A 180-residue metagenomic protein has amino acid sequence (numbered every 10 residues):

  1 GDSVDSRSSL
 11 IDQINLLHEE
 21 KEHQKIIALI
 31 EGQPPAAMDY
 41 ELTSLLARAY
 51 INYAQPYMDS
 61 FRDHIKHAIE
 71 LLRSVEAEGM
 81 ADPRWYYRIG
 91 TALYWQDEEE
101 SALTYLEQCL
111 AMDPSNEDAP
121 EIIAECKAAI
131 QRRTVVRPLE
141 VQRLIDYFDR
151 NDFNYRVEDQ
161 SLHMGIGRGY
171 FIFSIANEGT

Functional and structural regions predicted by a protein language model:
G32-Q33, S74-V75, Q108-C109: Canonical positions in the second alpha-helix
A37-M38, G79-M80, P114: Short coil turns that delineate tetratricopeptide repeat
